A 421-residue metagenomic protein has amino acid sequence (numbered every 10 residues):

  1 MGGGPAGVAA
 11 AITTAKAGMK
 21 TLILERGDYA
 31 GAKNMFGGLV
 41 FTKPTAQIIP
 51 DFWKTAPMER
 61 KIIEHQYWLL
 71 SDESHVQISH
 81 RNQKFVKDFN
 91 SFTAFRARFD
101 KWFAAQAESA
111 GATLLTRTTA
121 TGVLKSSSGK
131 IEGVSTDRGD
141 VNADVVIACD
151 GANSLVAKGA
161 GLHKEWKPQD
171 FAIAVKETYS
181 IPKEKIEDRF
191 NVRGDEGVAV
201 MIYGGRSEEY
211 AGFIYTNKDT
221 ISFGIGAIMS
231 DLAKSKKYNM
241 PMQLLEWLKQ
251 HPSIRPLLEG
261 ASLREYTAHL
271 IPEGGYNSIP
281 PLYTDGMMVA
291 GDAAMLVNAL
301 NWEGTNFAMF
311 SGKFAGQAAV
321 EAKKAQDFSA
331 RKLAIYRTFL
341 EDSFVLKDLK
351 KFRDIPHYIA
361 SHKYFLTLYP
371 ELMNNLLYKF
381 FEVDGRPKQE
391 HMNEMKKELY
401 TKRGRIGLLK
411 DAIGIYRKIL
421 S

Functional and structural regions predicted by a protein language model:
M1-I23: N-terminal Rossmann-like FAD-binding beta1-loop-alpha1 element of flavoenzymes
A6, Y29, N153: Conserved Rossmann-like nucleotide-cofactor binding loop
T13, A17, R26-E73: N-terminal FAD cofactor-binding segment of flavoenzymes
A17, W102, Q106-P256: Predominantly flavin-linked oxidoreductase catalytic cores and closely associated redox partners
H75-R96, G133, G226-D231: Helix-loop-beta segment of a Rossmann-like dinucleotide-binding subdomain
R206-G212, D231, K237-F307, S311-K313 (+2 more regions): FAD/FMN-dependent oxidoreductases across multiple families
M295-N301, K313, Q317-L366: Active-site-proximal substrate-binding core of FAD-dependent oxidoreductases
I359-S421: C-terminal auxiliary extensions adjacent to catalytic cores
